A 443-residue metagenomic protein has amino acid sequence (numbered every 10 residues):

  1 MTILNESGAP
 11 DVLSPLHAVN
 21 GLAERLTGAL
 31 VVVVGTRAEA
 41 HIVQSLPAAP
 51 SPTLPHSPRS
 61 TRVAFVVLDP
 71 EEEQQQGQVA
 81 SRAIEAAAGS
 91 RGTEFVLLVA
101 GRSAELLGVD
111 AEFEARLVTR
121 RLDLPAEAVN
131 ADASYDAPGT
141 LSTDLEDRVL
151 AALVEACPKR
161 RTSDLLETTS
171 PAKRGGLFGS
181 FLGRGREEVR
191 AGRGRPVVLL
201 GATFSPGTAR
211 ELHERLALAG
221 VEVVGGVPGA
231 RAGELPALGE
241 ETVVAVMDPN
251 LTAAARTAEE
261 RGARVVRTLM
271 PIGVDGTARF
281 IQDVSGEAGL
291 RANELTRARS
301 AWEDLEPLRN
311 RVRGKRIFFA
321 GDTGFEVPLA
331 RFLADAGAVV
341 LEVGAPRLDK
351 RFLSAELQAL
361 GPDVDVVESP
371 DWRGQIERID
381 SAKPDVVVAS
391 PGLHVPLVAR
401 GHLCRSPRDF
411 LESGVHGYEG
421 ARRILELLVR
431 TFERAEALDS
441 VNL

Functional and structural regions predicted by a protein language model:
M1-L443: An N-terminal assembly and electron-transfer interface module characteristic of large anaerobic redox and radical
